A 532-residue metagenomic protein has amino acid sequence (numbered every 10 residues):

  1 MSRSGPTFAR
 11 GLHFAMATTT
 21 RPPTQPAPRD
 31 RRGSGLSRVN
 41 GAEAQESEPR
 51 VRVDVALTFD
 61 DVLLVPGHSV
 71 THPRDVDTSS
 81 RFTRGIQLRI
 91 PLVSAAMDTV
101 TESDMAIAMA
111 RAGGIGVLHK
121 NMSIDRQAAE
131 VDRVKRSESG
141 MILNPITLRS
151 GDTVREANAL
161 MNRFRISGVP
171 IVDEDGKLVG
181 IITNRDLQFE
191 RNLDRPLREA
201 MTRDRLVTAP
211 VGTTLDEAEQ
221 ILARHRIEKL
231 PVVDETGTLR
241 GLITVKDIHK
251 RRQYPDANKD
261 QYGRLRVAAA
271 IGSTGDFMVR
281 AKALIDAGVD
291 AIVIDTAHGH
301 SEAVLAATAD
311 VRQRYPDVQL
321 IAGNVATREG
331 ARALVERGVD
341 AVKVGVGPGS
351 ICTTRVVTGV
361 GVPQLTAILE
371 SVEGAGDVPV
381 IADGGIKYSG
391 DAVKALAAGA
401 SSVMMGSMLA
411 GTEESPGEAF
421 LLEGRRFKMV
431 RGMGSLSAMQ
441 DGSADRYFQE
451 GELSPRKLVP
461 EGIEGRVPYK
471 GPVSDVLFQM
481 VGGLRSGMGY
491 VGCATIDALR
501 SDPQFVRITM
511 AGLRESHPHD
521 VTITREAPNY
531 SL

Functional and structural regions predicted by a protein language model:
F8, L12-H68, L148-R149, P210 (+5 more regions): Alpha/beta catalytic cores of nucleotide-metabolism and tRNA/nucleoside-modifying enzymes
V76-L88, A95-M97, R126-F164, I171-D173 (+5 more regions): Bateman/CBS regulatory modules and CBS-like beta-alpha motifs in cytosolic regions of diverse proteins
Q87-L92, M141-P145, Q261-A269, V311-A326 (+2 more regions): Short beta-strand/loop segments at the ligand-binding rim of alpha/beta enzyme cores
M105-A106, V279-L284, A326-V344, K387-S401: Catalytic cores of alpha/beta
G114-R126, V289-S301, K343-T358, I386-A419: Glycine-rich phosphate-binding active-site loops on the catalytic face of alpha/beta enzymes
L118-N121, T147, G168-P170, T208-A209 (+6 more regions): Catalytic beta/alpha-barrel core
L118-S123, I166, P170, K177-L193 (+4 more regions): Short beta->alpha transition motifs characteristic of CBS
I124-D132, T238-N258, D276-M278, A297-D317 (+3 more regions): Active-site-adjacent beta->alpha loops and helix N-cap segments on the catalytic face of soluble alpha/beta enzymes
